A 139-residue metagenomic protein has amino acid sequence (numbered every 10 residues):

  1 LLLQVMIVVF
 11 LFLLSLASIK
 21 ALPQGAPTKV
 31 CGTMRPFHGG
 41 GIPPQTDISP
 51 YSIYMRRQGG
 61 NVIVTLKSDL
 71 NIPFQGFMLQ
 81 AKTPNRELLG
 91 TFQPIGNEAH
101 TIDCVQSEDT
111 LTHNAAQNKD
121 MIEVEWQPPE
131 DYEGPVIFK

Functional and structural regions predicted by a protein language model:
L1-K139: Long, disordered, Ser/Thr/Pro-rich
